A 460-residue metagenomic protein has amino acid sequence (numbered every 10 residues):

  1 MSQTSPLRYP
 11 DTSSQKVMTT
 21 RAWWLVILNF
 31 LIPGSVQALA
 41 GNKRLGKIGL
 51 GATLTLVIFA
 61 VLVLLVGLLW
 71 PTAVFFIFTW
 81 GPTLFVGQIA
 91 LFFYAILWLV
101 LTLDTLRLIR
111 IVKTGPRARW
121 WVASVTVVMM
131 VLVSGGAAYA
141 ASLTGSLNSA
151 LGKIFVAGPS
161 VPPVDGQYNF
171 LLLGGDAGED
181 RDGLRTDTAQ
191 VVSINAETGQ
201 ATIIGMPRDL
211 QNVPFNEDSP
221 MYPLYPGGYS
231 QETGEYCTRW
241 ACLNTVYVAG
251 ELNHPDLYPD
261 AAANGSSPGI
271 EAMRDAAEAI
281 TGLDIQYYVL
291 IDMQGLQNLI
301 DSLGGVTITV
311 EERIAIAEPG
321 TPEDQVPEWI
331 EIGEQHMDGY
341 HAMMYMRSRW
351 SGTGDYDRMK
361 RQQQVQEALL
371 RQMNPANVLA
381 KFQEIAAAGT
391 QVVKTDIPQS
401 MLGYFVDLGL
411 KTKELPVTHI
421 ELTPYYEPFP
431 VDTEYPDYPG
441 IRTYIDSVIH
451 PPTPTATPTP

Functional and structural regions predicted by a protein language model:
S2-K16: Short, Lys/Arg-rich, polar N-terminal cytosolic tail immediately upstream of the first transmembrane signal-anchor
S2-P6, L39, L69-W70, F75 (+2 more regions): N-terminal secretory targeting signals
V17-L56: Hydrophobic, aromatic-rich membrane-embedded alpha-helical segments
M18, A22, N42-L45, W80-A90 (+1 more regions): Membrane-interface helix-boundary signature
A38-K43, L99-W120: Cytoplasmic membrane-interface segments at the C-terminal ends of transmembrane helices
A52-I111: Membrane-embedded alpha-helical segments of integral membrane proteins
T114-S146: Internal/C-terminal transmembrane anchor helices
Y139-P460: Non-catalytic, solvent-exposed segments at the cell envelope interface
